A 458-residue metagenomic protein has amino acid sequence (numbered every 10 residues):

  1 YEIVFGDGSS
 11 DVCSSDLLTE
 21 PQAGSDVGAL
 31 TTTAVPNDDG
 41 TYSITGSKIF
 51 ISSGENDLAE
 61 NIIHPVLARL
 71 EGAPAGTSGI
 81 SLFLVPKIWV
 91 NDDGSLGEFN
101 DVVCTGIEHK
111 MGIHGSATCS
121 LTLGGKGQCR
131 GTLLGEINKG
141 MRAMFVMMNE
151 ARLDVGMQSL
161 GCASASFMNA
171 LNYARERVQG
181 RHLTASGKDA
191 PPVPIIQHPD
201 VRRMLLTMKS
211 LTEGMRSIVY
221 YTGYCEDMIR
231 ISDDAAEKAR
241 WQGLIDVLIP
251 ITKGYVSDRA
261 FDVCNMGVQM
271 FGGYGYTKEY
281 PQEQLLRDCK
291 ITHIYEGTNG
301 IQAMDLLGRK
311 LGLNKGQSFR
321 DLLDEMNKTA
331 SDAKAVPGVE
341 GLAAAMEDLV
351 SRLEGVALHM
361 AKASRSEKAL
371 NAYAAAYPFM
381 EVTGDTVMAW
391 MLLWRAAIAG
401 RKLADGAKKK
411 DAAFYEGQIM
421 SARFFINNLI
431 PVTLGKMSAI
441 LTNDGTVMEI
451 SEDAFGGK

Functional and structural regions predicted by a protein language model:
Y1-C13: Single conserved hydrophobic/aromatic residue that forms the stacking wall/gate of nucleotide- or nucleobase-binding
S15-N56, Q242-E279, A361-Y377, G456-G457: Flexible, glycine/threonine-enriched loop-and-boundary segments that flank and lead into catalytic domains of large
T41, T45-F99: A short core secondary-structure module
F50, W89-T105, K110, A117-A151 (+2 more regions): A glycine-rich, basic-preceded beta-loop-alpha segment at the flavin cofactor/substrate interface of flavin-utilizing
I113, Y221, G243-L323, F424-S451 (+1 more regions): Alpha-helix capping/hinge segments and adjacent helical runs
V155, N169-D246, P250, I301-F379: Long, charged, mostly alpha-helical binding arms that flank functional sites
L313, T329-K458: C-terminal amphipathic alpha-helical interaction region
